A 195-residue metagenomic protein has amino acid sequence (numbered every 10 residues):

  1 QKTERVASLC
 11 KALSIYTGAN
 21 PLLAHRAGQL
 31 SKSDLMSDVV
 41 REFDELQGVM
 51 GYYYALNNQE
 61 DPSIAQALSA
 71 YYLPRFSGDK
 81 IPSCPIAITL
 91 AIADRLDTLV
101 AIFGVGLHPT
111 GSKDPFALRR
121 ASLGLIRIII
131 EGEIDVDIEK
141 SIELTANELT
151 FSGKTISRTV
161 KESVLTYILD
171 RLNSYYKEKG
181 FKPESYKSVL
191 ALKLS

Functional and structural regions predicted by a protein language model:
Q1-S195: Amphipathic alpha-helical "coupling" segments that flank catalytic cores
